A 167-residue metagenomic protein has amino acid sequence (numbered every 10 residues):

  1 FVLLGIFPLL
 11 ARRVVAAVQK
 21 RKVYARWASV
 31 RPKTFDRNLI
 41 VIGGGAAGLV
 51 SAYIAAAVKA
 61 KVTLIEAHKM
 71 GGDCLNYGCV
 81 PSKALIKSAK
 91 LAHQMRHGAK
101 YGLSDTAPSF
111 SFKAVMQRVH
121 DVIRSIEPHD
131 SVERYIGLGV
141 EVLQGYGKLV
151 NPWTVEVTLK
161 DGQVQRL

Functional and structural regions predicted by a protein language model:
F1-L3: Hydrophobic alpha-helical transmembrane segments
G5-R37, Y53-A60, I65-L167: Glycine-rich flavin
G43-A46, A67-H68: Glycine-rich Rossmann-fold phosphate-binding loop(s) that bind the pyrophosphate of adenine dinucleotide cofactors
L49: Residues forming the Rossmann-fold NAD(P)(H) cofactor-binding site
